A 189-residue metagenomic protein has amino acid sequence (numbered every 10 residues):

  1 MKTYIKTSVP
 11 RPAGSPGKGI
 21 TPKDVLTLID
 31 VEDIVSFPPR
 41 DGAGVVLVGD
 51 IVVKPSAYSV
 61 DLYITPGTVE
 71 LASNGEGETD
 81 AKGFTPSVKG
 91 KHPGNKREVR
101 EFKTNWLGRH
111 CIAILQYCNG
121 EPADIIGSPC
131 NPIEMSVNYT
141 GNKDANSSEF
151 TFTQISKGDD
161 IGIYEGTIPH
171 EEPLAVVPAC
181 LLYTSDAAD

Functional and structural regions predicted by a protein language model:
Y4-T7, R11-P86, C130-N142: Solvent-exposed edge beta-strands and adjacent loop segments that serve as assembly or binding interfaces
P22-V31, V88-K91, R109-Y117: Short, hydrophobic/proline-enriched secondary-structure or compact coil segments at domain edges
G75-R97, D144-D159: Oligomerization/assembly interface segments of phage tail-like spikes and tubes
R97-R100, S136: Short alpha-helical segments and helix-capping/turn motifs at coil-helix boundaries
E101-I125: Short, acidic/charged, Gly/Pro-enriched secondary-structure junctions
N131-L182: Mixed-charge, glycine-accented linear interaction segment located at domain edges/termini
Y183-D189: Conserved small/polar residues in nucleotide/adenosyl-binding loops
